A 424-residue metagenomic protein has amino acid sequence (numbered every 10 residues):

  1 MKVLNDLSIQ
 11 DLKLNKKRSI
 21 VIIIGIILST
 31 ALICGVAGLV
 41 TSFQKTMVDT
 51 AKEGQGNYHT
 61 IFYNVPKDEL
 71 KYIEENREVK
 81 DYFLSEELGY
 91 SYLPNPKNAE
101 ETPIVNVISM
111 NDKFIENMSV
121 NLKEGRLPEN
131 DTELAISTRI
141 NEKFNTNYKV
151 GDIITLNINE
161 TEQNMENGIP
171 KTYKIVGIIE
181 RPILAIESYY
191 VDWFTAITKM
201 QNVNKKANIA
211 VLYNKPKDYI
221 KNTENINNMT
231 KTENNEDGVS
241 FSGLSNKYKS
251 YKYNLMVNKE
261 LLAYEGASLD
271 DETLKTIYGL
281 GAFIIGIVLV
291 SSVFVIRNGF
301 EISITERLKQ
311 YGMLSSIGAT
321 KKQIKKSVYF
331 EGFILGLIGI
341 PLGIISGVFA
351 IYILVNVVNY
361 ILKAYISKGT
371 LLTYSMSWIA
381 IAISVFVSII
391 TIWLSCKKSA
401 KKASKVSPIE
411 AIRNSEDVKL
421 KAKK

Functional and structural regions predicted by a protein language model:
M1-C34, Q44, Y329, L420-K424: N-terminal Sec/SRP start-transfer signal
N5, S19-I23, A282, W378-F386: Hydrophobic alpha-helical transmembrane segments
L28-G35, V288-S292, I296, L342-S346 (+2 more regions): Hydrophobic alpha-helical membrane-associated segments
T41, N298-I302, K309, F333-K368 (+1 more regions): Small-residue-rich transmembrane alpha-helices
K45-S268: Basic-flanked hydrophobic alpha-helices used for secretion and membrane insertion
D270-V288, I379: N-terminal membrane-entry
F294-L335: Interfacial "coupling" helices/loops that link adjacent transmembrane helices in transporter permeases
K398-K424: Alpha-helical transmembrane segments of integral membrane proteins
